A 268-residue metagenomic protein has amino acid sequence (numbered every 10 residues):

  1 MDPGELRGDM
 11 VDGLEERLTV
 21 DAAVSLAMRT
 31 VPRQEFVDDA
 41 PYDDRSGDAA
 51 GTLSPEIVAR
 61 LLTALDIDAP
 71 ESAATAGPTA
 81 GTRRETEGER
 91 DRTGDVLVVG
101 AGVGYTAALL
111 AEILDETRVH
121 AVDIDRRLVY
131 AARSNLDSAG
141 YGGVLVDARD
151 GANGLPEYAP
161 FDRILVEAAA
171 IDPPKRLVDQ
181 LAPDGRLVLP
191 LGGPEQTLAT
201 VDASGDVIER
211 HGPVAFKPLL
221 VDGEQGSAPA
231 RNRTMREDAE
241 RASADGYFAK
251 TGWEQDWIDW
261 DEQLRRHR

Functional and structural regions predicted by a protein language model:
M1-A40: N-terminal auxiliary segments of SAM/dcSAM-dependent transferases
D2, L191-R268: SAM/dcSAM-binding transferase cores
M28, Y42-A50, V98, L110 (+1 more regions): Structured N-terminal alpha/beta-domain signature that marks small ligand/cofactor-binding or signaling modules
D44-T63: A glycine-rich, Thr/Ser-enriched phosphate-binding loop motif common to dinucleotide/cofactor-binding enzymes
I67-A69, D91-A199, A203-S204: Conserved nucleotide-cofactor-binding alpha/beta core module
D68-G94: Intrinsically disordered, low-complexity terminal tails and inter-domain linkers enriched for S/T/G/P/D/E
